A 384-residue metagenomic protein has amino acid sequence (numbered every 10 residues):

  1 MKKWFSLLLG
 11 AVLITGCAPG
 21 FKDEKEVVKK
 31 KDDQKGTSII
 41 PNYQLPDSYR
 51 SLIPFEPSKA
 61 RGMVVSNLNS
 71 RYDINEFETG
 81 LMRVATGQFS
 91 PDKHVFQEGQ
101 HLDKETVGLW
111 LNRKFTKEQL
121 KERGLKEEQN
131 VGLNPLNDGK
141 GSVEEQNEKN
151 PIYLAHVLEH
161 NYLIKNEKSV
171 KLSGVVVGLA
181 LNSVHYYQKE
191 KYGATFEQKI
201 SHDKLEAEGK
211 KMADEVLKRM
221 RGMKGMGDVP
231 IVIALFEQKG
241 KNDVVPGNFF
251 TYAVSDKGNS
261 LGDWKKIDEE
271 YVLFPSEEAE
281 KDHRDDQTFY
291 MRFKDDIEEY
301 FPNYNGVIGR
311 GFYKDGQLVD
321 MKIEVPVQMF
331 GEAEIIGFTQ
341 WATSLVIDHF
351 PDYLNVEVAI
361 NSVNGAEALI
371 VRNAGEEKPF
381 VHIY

Functional and structural regions predicted by a protein language model:
K2-G10: Sec-dependent signal peptide recognition, specifically the positively charged N-region followed immediately by
L13-G16: C-terminal motif of bacterial Sec signal peptides marking the signal peptidase cleavage site
A18-F21: Bacterial signal peptide processing site
K29-Y186, E206, G240-Y313: N-proximal, solvent-exposed amphipathic alpha-helical segments enriched in charged/polar residues
V170-V176, M226-P230, L318, Y353-N355: Extracytoplasmic
Y186-K204: A solvent-exposed, charged loop/short amphipathic helix patch at secondary-structure junctions
K199-G225, A333-N355: Short, non-transmembrane amphipathic alpha-helical segments
E277-Y384: Hydrophilic extracytoplasmic domains
